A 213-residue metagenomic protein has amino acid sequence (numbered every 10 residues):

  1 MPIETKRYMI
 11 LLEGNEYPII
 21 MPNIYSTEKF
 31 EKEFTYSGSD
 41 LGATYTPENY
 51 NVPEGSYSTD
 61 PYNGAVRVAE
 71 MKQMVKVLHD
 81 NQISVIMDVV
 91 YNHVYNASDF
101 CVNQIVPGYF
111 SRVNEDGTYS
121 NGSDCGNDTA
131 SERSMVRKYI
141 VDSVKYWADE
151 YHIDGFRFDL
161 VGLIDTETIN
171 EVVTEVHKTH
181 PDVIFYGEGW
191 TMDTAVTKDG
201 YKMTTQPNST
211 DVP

Functional and structural regions predicted by a protein language model:
M1: The feature marks proteins involved in alpha-glucan
E4-K29, T35: Catalytic domains of carbohydrate-active enzymes, especially glycoside hydrolases
E13, H79, H177: Anion (oxyanion) recognition and catalysis
P18-I20, V85-M87, F156, F185-G187: Hydrophobic faces of well-ordered beta-strands that scaffold small-molecule active sites in alpha/beta enzyme cores
M21-E31, V89-S98, L160-D165, E188-M192: Short, solvent-exposed turn/loop segments enriched in Gly/Ser/Thr/Pro and often Arg
F30-D80, Y95-K138, D142-E150: Aromatic- and acidic-residue-enriched carbohydrate-binding clefts of CAZyme catalytic domains
E33, G38, Y45, L160-P213: Active-site-proximal helices and loops of the catalytic beta/alpha 8
D149-R157: Short, surface-exposed connector motifs at secondary-structure boundaries
